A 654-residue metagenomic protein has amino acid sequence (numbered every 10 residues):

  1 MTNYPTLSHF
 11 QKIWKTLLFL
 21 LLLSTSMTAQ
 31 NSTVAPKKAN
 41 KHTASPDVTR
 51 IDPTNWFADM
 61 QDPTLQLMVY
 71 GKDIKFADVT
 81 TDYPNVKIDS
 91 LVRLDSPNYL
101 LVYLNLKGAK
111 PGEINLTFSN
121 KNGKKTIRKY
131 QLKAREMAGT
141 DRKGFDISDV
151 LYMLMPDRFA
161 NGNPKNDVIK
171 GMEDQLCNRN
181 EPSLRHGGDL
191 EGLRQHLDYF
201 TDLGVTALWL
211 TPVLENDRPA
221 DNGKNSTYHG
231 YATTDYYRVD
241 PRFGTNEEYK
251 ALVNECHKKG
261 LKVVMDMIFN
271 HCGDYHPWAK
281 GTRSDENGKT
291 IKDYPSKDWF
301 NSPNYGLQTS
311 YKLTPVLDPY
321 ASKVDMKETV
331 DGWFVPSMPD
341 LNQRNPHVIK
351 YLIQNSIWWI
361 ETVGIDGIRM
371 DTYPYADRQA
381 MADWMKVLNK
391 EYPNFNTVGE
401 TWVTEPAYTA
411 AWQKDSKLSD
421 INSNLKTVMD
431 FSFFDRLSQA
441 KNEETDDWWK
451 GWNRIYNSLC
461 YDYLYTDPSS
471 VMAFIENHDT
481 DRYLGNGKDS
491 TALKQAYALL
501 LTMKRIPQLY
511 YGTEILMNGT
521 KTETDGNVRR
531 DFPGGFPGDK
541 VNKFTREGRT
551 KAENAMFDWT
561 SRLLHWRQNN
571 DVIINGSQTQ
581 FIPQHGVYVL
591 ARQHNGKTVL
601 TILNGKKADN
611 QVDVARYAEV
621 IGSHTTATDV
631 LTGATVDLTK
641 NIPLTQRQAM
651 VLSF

Functional and structural regions predicted by a protein language model:
M1-T49: Bacterial Sec-dependent N-terminal signal peptides
Q30-K38, K124-T126, K133-V150, I515-F654: Carbohydrate-interacting/catalytic domains
V34-K75, L132-R135: Beta-strand/beta-sandwich contexts
M60-N122: Immunoglobulin-like IPT/TIG beta-sandwich domains and homologous Ig-like subdomains
R142-D167: Compositionally biased low-complexity segments at domain edges in trafficked proteins and select soluble regulators
Y152, L208-L210, V263-M265, I368 (+3 more regions): Hydrophobic faces of well-ordered beta-strands that scaffold small-molecule active sites in alpha/beta enzyme cores
F159-I357, T362, M381-E391, T401 (+3 more regions): Substrate-binding/active-site clefts of carbohydrate-active enzymes
H271, N355-I357, E361-T466, V471 (+8 more regions): Active-site-proximal helices and loops of the catalytic beta/alpha 8
